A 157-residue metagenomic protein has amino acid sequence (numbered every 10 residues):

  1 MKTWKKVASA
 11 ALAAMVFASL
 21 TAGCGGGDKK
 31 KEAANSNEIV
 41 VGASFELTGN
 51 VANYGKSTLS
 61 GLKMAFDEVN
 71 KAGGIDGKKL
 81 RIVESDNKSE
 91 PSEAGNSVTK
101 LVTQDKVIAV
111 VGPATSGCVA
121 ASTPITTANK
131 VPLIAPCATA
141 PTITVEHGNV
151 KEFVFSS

Functional and structural regions predicted by a protein language model:
M1-V40, K71: Short, low-complexity disordered leader/linker segments with a strong preference for bacterial N-terminal type II
K30-K31, L59-I82: Signal peptide-proximal N-terminal region of secreted/periplasmic/extracellular or secretory-lumen proteins
N35, G42-K63, S85-S92, A114-T115: Extracytoplasmic "Venus flytrap"
T48-V51, F66-G73, V102-D105, V111-A114: Sec/Tat-exported extracytoplasmic proteins
I75-N87, V150-F153: Short beta-strand elements in bilobed, periplasmic/extracellular small-molecule ligand-binding domains
V83-E84, K88-I108: Short, well-structured alpha-helical segments in soluble
K106-S157: Extracytoplasmic ligand/sensor domains, especially the bilobed periplasmic-binding protein
